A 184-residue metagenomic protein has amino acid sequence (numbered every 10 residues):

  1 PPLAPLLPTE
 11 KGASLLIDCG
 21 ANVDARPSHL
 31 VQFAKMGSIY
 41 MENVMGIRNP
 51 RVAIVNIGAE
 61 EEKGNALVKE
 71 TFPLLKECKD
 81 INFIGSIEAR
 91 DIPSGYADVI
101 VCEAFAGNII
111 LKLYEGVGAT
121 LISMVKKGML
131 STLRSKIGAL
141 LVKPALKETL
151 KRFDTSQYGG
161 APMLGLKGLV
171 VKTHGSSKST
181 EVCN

Functional and structural regions predicted by a protein language model:
P1-L16, Y96-I100, A104-C183: Glycine-rich phosphate/nucleotide-binding loop
P2-P8, A21, I39-G46, E88-D91 (+1 more regions): A generic local secondary-structure boundary/capping motif
S14-R26: Low-complexity, intrinsically disordered basic tails/loops
G20, N82, K172: Short, flexible active-site loop motifs that bind/organize anionic cofactors or intermediates
A21-V23, N56-E61, I87-D91, E103-G107 (+2 more regions): Glycine-rich beta-alpha junction loops
V23-A89, D98: Glycine-rich phosphate/diphosphate-binding loop of Rossmann-like nucleotide-binding domains
